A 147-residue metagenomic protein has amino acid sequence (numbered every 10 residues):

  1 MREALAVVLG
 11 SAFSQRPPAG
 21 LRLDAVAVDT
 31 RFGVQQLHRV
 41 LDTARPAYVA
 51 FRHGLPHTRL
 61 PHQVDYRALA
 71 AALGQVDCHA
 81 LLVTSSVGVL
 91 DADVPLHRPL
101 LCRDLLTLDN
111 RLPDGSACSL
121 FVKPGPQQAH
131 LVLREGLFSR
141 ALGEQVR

Functional and structural regions predicted by a protein language model:
M1-V132: Metabolite-binding pocket within alpha/beta catalytic cores that recognizes anionic/polar moieties
E135-R147: Active-site rim beta-loop-alpha module in soluble metabolic enzymes
